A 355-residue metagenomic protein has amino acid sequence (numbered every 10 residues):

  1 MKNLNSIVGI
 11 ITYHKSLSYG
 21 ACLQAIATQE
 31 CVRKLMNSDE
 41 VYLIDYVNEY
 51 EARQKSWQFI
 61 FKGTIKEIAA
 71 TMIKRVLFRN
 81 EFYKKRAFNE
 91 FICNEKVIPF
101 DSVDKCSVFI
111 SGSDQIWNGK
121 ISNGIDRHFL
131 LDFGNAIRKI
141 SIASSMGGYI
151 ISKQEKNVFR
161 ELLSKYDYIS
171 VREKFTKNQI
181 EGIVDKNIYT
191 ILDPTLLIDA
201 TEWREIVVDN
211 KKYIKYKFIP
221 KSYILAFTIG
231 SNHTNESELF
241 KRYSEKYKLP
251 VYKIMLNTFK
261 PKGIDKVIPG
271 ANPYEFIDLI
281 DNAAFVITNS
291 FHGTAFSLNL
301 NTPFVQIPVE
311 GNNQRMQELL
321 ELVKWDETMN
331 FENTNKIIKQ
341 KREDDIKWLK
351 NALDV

Functional and structural regions predicted by a protein language model:
I7-Y19, L23-E161, V207-K212, S237 (+1 more regions): Aromatic- and Gly/Pro-rich donor/ligand-binding loops that form nucleotide- or phosphate-bearing donor binding pockets
Y19, K248-G293: Donor-binding and catalytic core of enzymes assembling or modifying cell-surface/extracellular glycoconjugates
C106, Y166, A283: An anion/phosphate-binding loop that grips the pyrophosphate of nucleotide cofactors and donors
I110-K156, V184-D185, T190-K266: Active-site donor-nucleotide binding/catalytic segment of nucleotide-sugar enzymes
R160-S164, I280: A conserved, positively charged/aromatic
Y166-E173, I287: A short beta-strand/loop micro-motif in the catalytic core of glycosyltransferases that engages the nucleotide-sugar
L279-L319: A donor-sugar binding/catalytic signature common to diverse glycosyltransferases and related nucleotide-sugar
E321-V355: Leloir-type glycosyltransferase catalytic cores
